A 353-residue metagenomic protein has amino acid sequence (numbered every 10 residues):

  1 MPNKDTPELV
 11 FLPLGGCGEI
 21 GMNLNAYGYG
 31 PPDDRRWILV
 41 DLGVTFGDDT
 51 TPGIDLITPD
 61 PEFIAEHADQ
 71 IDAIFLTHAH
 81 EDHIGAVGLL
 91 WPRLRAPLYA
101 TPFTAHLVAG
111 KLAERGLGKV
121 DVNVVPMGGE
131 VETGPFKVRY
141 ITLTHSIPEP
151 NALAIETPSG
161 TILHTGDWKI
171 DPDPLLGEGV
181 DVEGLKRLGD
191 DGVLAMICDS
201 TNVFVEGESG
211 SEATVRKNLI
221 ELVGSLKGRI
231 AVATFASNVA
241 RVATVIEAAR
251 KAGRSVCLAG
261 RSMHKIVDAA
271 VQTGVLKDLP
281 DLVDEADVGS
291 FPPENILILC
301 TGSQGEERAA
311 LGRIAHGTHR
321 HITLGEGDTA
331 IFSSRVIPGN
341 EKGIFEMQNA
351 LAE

Functional and structural regions predicted by a protein language model:
P2-F75, H80-F291, A309-T323, G339-E346: His/Asp/Glu-rich metal-coordinating catalytic cores of metallo-dependent phosphodiesterases/hydrolases acting on
M22, E294-I296, G327: Short, surface-exposed beta-edge/turn micro-motifs
S255, T329-A330: The feature marks the mature, well-folded catalytic cores of soluble enzymes
N295-Q304: Conserved two-lobed SF2 helicase motor
S303-E306, V336: Short glycine-rich anion-binding loops that position phosphate/pyrophosphate groups of nucleotides and phosphorylated
T323-T329: ATP-dependent carboxylate-amine ligase
S334, N340-E353: Metal-dependent catalytic core segments for phosphate chemistry
